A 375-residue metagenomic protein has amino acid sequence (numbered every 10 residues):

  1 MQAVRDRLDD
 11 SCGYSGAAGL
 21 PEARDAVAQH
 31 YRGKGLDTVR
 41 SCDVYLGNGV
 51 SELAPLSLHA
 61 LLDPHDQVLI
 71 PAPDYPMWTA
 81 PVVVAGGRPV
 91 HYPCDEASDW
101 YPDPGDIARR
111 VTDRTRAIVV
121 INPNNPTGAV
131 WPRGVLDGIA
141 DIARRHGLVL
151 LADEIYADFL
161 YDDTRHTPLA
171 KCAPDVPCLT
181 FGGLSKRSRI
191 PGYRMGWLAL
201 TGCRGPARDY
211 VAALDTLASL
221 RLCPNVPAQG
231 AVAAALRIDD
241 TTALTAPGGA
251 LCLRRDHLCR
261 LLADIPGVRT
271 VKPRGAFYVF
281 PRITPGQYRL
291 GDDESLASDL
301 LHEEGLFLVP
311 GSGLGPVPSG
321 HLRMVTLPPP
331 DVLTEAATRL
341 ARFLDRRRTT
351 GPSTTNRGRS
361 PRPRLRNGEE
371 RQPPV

Functional and structural regions predicted by a protein language model:
M1-G49, L56, C223, A235-I238 (+2 more regions): N-terminal small-domain helix-loop-helix segment of the aminotransferase-like
D43, A60-V82: Conserved PLP-anchoring active-site segment centered on the Schiff-base-forming lysine
V84-V90: A short helix-loop-beta submotif of the ANL/AMP-binding
A85, R145-H146, V176, I265 (+2 more regions): Helix C-cap/helix->beta junction micro-motif
V90, D95-R165: Active-site phosphate-binding strand-loop segment of PLP-dependent enzymes
K171-G249, C259-L261, L344: Conserved core segment of the aminotransferase class I/II
A233, G249-C259, T270-T284, P318: Conserved glycine-rich beta-strand-loop-beta hairpin in the small C-terminal domain of fold type I
R289-G291, S295, D299-L308, G313-V375: PLP-dependent enzyme catalytic core of the Aspartate aminotransferase-like
